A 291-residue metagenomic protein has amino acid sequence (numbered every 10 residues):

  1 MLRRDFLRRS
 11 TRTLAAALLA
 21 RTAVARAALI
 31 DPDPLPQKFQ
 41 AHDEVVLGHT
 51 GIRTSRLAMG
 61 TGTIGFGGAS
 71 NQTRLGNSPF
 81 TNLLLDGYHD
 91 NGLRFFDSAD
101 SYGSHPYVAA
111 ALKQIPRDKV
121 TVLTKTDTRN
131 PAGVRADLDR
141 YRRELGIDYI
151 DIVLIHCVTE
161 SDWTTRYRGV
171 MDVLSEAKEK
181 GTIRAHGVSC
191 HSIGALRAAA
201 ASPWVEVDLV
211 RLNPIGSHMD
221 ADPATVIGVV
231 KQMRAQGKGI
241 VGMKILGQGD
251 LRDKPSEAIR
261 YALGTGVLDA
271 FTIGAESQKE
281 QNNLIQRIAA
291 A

Functional and structural regions predicted by a protein language model:
L2-D118, Y261: N-terminal binding-site loop/beta-alpha segment at the start of enzyme catalytic domains that lines or forms
R4, P34, F39-A41, A132 (+1 more regions): Beta/alpha (TIM)-barrel catalytic core signal, keyed to glycine-rich beta->alpha loops juxtaposed to Asp/Glu that bind
L47, M59, F96, V122 (+4 more regions): Conserved, mostly hydrophobic/aromatic
G48-G51, A109-R117, Y141-I147, A200-P203 (+1 more regions): Acidic (Asp/Glu)-rich catalytic clusters
A58, D97, D151-L154, G187 (+2 more regions): Conserved beta-strand positions in the central sheet of alpha/beta enzyme cores
Q72-G87, P131-E144, H191-A198, K254-I259: Short, acidic/polar
D100, D118-R135, L154-T159: Structural motif corresponding to the early beta-alpha repeats
L145-S161: Active-site groove signature of glycoside hydrolases
